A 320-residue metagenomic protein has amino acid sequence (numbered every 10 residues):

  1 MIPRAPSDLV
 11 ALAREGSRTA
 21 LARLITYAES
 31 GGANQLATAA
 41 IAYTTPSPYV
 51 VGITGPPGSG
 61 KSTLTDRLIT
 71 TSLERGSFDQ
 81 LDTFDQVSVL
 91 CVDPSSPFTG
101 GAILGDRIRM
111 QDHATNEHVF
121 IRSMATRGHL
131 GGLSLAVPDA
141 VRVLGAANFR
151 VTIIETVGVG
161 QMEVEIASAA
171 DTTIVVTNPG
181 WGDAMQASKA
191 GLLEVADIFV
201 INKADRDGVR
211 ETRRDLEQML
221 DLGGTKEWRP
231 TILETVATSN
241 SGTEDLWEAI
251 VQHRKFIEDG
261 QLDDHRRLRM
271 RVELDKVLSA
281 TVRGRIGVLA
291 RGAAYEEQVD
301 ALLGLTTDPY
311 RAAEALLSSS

Functional and structural regions predicted by a protein language model:
R4-S59, T65-M162, A169-A184: Nucleotide-state-sensitive switch-loop elements of NTP-binding domains
S7, A11-L12, T26, I53 (+8 more regions): Expand to "…catalyze enediolate/carbanion chemistry for C-C bond making/breaking, isomerization, decarboxylation
P97-G101, G131-G132, V164, A184 (+3 more regions): Switch/connector loops and helix/strand junctions flanking conserved nucleotide-binding motifs in nucleotide-processing
M110-H113, I166, A190, G224: Short secondary-structure boundary/capping segments
T156-I201, R206-D215, M219: Conserved P-loop NTPase nucleotide-binding/switch module
I198, A204-F256: Canonical P-loop GTPase G-domain recognition
D245-S320: Long, well-ordered amphipathic alpha-helical subdomains in the mid-to-C-terminal portions of large enzyme subunits
